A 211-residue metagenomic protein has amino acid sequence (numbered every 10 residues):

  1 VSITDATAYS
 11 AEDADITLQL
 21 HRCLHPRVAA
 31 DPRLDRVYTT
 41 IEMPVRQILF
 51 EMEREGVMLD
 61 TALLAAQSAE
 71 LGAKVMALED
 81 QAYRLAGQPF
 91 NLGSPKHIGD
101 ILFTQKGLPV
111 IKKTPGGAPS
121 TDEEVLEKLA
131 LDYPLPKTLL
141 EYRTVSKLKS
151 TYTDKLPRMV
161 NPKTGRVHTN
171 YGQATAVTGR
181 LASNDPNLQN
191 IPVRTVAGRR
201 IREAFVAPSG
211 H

Functional and structural regions predicted by a protein language model:
V1-V196, V206-G210: Conserved "right-hand" nucleotidyltransferase catalytic core of DNA-directed polymerases
R202-A204: A generic local secondary-structure boundary/capping motif
